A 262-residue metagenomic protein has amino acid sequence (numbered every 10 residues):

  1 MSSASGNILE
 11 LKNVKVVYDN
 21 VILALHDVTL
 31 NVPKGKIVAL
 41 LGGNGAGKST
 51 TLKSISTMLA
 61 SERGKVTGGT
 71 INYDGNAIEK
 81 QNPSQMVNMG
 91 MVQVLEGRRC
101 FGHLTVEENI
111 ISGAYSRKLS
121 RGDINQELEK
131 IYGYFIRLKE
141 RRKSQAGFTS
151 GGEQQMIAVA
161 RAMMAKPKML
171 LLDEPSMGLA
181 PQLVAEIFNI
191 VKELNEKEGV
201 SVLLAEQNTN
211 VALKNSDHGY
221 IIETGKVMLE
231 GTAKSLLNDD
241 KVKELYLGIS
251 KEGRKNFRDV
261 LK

Functional and structural regions predicted by a protein language model:
D19-N20, L59-E62, V106-D123, Y134-I136 (+1 more regions): ABC-type ATPase nucleotide-binding domains, specifically the catalytic core motifs of the NBD
L41-G43: The feature captures the beta-strand-to-loop junction immediately N-terminal to the Walker
V66-N76, D123-L128: Conserved ABC transporter NBD signature motif
L104, T149, A162-M163: ABC ATPase signature
Q145-T149, E153: Conserved ABC ATPase signature
M164-K168: A short, proline-enriched helix->beta-strand linker immediately N-terminal to the Walker B motif in ABC-type P-loop
A185-G199: Helical segment within the ABC ATPase nucleotide-binding domain
